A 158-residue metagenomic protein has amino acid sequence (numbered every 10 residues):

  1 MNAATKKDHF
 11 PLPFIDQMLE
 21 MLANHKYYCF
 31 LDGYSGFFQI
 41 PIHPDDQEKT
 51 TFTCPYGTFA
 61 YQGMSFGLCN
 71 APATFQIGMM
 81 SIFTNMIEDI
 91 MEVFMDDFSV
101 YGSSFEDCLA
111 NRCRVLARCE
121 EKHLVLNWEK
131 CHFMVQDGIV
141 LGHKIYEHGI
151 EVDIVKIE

Functional and structural regions predicted by a protein language model:
M1-E158: Retroelement reverse transcriptase polymerase core
